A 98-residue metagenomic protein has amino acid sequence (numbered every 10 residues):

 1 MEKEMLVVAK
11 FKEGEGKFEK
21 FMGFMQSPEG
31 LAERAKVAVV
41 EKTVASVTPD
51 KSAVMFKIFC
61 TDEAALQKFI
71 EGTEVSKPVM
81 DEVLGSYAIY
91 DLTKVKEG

Functional and structural regions predicted by a protein language model:
E4-F11, K42-G72: Short, well-ordered beta-strand segments in beta-rich or mixed alpha/beta enzyme and ligand-binding folds
K10-M25: Short, surface-exposed ligand-recognition loops at beta-strand->loop->(often short) alpha-helix junctions that present
F24-E41, F59-T93: An amphipathic, aromatic/His-enriched active-site/gating alpha helix that lines ligand/cofactor pockets
K96-G98: Short acidic DE-rich linear segments
